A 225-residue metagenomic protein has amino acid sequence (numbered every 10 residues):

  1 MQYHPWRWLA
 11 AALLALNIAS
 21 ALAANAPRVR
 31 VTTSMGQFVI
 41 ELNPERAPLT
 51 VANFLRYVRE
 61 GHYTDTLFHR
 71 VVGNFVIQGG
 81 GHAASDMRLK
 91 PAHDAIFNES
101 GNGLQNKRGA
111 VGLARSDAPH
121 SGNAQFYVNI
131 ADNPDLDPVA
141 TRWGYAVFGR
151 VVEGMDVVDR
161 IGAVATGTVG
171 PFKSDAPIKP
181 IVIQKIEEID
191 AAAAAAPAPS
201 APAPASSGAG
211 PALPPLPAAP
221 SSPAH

Functional and structural regions predicted by a protein language model:
Q2-W6, L13, I18-H225: Cyclophilin-like peptidyl-prolyl cis-trans isomerases
